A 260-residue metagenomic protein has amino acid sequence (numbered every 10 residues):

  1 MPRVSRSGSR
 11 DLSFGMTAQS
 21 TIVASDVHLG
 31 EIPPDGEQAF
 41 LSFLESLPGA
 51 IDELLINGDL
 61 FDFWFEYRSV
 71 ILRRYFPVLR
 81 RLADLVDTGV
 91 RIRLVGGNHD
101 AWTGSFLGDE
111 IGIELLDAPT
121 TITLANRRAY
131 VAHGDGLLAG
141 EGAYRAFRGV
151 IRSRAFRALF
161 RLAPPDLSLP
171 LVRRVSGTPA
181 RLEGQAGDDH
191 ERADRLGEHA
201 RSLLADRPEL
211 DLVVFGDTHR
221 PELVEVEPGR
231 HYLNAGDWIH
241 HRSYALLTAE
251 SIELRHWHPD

Functional and structural regions predicted by a protein language model:
F14-S20, A24, L29-L124: Core catalytic region of metal-dependent phosphoesterases/phosphodiesterases, especially metallo-beta-lactamase-like
S20-T21, D52-E53, R127-A129, L212 (+1 more regions): Structural motif
D26, P259-D260: Conserved histidine-centered catalytic loops in small-molecule metabolism enzymes
E110-D117, Y130, D135, A139-I151 (+1 more regions): Conserved beta-sheet core of the metallophosphoesterase superfamily
G134-L196: Active-site-proximal loop/helix segment associated with metal-binding centers of metalloenzymes
